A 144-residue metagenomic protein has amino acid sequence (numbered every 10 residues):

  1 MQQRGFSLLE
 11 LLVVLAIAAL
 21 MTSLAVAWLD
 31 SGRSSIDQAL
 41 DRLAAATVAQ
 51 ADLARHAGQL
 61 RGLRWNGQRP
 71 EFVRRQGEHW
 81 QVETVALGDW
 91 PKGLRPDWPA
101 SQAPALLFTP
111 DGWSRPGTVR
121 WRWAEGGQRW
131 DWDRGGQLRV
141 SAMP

Functional and structural regions predicted by a protein language model:
M1-L29: N-terminal single-pass transmembrane signal-anchor helix
L20, L24-H56, L60, N66-P144: N-terminal helix-rich module
